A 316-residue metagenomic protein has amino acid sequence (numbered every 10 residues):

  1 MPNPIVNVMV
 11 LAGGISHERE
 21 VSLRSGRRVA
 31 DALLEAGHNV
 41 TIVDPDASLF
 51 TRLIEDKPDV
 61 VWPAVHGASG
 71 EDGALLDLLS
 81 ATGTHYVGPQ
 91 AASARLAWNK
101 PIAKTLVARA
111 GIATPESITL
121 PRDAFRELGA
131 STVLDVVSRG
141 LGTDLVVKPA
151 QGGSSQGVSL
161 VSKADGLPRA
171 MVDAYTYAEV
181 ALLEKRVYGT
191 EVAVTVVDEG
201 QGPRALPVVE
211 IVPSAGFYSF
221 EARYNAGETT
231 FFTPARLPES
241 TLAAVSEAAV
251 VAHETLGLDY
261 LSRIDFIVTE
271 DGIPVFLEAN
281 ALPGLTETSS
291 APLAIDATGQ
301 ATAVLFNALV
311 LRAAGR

Functional and structural regions predicted by a protein language model:
M1-I102, P121-T132, A313-R316: ATP-binding N-terminal substructure of ATP-dependent carboxylate-amine bond-forming enzymes
P2, P238-R316: ATP-dependent carboxylate activation and anion-phosphoryl transfer catalytic cores that bind Mg-ATP to form
P2-P4, V8-A12, V40, L96-G189: Active-site nucleotide/adenylate-binding loops and adjacent lid/helix of ATP-dependent enzymes
V6, P115, T143-L145, Q156 (+5 more regions): Change "...and in nucleic-acid phosphodiester-cleaving endonucleases..." to "...and in nucleic-acid processing enzymes
A32, I112-P115, A150, E221-E228: Short, basic/glycine-rich phosphate-binding loops at helix/coil junctions that contact nucleotide phosphates
A74-S80, Y218-N225, A281: Short, flexible, mixed-charge acidic loops at enzyme active sites
S162-E247, V268, I273-V275: Phosphate-binding site of ATP-dependent enzymes
